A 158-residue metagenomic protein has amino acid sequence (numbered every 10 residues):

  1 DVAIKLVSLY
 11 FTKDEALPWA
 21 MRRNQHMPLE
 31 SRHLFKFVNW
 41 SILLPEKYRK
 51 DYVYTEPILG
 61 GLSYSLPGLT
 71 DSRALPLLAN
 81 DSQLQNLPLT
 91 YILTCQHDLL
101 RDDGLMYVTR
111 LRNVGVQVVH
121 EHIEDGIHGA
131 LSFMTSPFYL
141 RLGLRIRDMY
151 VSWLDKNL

Functional and structural regions predicted by a protein language model:
D1-L158: Alpha/beta-hydrolase superfamily serine-hydrolase fold, recognizing
